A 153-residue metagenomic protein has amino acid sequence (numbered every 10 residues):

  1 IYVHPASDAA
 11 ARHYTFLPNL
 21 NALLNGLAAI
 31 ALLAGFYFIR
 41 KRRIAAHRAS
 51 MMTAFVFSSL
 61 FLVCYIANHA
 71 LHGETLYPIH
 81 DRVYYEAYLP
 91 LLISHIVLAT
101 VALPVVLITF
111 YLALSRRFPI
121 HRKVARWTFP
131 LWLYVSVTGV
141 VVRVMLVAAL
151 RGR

Functional and structural regions predicted by a protein language model:
I1-R153: Alpha-helical membrane insertion/targeting regions
